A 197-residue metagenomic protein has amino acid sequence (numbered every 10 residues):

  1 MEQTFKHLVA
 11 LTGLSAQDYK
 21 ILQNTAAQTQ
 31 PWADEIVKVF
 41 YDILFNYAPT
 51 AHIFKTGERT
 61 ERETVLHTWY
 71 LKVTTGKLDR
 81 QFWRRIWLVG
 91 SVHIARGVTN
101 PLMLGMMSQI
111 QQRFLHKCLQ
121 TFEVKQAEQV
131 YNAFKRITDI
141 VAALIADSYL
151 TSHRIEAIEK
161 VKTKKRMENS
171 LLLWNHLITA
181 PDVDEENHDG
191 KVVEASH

Functional and structural regions predicted by a protein language model:
M1, L8-L14, L71-P181: Long, amphipathic alpha-helical coupling/dimerization segments that relay conformational signals between
M1-A48: Basic/polar, acidic-poor N-terminal "presequence/leader" segments that form or can form short amphipathic helices
T4-H7, Q17, I21, P49 (+5 more regions): Exposed alpha-helical structural elements
Q23, Y41, A51, G90 (+1 more regions): Amphipathic alpha-helical segments within well-ordered protein domains
Q28, W32, I36-F40, R62-L66 (+4 more regions): Residue-level detector of well-ordered alpha-helical segments, enriched for hydrophobic/aromatic packing positions
F40-T74: Structured interaction and signal-relay segments at domain junctions
L172-H197: C-terminal interaction module
